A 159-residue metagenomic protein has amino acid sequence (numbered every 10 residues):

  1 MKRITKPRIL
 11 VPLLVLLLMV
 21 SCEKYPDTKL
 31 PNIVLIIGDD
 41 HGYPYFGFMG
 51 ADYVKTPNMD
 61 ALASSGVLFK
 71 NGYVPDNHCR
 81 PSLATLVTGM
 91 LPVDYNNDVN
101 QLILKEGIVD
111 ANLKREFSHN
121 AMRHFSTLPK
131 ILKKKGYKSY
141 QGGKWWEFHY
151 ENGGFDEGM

Functional and structural regions predicted by a protein language model:
K2, M19-V20: Glycine-centered signal
K2-V11: Bacterial N-terminal signal peptides that target proteins for export
V11-M19: Bacterial N-terminal signal peptides
C22-M159: Formylglycine-dependent sulfatase
